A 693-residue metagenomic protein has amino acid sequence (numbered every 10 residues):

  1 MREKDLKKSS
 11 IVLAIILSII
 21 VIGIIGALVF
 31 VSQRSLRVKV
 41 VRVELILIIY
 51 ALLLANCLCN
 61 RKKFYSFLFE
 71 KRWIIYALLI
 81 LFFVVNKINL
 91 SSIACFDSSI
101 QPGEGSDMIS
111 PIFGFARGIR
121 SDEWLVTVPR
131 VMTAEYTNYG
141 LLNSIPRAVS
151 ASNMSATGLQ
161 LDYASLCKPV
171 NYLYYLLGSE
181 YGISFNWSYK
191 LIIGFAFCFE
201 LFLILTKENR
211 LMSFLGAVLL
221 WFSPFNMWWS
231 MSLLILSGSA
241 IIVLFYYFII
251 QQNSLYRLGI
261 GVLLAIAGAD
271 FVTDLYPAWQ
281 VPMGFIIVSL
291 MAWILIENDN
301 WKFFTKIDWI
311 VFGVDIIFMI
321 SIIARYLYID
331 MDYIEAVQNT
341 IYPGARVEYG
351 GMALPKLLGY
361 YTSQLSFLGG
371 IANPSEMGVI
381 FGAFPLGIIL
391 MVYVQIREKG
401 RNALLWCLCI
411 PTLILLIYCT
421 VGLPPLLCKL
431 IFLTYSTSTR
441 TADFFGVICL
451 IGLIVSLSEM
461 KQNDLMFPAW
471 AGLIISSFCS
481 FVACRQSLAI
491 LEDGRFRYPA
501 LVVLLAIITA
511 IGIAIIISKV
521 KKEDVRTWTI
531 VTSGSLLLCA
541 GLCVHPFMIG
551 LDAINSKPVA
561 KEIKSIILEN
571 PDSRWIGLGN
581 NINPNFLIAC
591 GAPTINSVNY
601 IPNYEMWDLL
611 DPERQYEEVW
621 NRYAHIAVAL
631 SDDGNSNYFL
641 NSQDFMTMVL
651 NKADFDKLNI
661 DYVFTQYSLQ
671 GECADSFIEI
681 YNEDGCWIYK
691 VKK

Functional and structural regions predicted by a protein language model:
M1-I11, L58-K63, F248-I260, I294-K306 (+2 more regions): Membrane-interface junctions at the ends of membrane-embedded or membrane-associated helices
Q33-V41, L177, Y181, F185 (+4 more regions): Membrane-helix boundary/interfacial segments in multi-pass membrane proteins
E70-V84, D315-S321, E523-I549: Internal/C-terminal transmembrane anchor helices
W73-A151, D308-S363, R574: Aromatic-rich transmembrane-lumenal/periplasmic boundary elements in polytopic membrane proteins
I93-L236: Active-site lumenal/periplasmic loops and adjacent helix-entry segments of GT-C-fold, multi-pass membrane
W124-Q160, K168-N171, A540-K693: Soluble catalytic regions of membrane-associated enzymes that act on cell-envelope and secretory-pathway components
F195-L201, R210-E297, I307-M331, S476-C484: Membrane-embedded helix bundles of polyisoprenyl
I323-L404, L415, T439: Periplasmic/ER-lumenal interhelical loops and adjacent helix-loop junctions in multi-pass membrane proteins
